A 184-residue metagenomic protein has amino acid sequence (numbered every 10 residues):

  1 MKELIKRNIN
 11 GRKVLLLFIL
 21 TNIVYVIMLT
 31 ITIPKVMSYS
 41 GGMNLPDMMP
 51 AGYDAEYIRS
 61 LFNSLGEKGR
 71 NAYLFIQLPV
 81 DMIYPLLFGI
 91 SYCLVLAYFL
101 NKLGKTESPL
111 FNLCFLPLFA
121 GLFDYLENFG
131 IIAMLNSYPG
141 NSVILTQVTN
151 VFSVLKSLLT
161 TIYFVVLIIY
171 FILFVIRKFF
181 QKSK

Functional and structural regions predicted by a protein language model:
K2-E3, I176-K184: Short, charged juxtamembrane terminal tails flanking transmembrane helices
K2-I76: Interfacial loop at the N-terminal end of multi-pass membrane proteins
E3-V14, G69-I76, K102-N112, N141-L155: Membrane-interfacial loop-to-transmembrane-helix junctions in polytopic alpha-helical membrane proteins
V26-M37, L96-F99, N128-N136, I168-K178: Transmembrane helix-loop junctions and nearby membrane-interface residues
F62-G69, L87, S91-L100, G130-S137: Membrane-helix exit/interface motif
I76-F99, F164, I168: Hydrophobic alpha-helical transmembrane segments
L96-N136: Hydrophobic alpha-helical transmembrane segments of integral membrane proteins
A120-I169: Alpha-helical transmembrane segments of multi-pass integral membrane proteins, characterized by long hydrophobic
